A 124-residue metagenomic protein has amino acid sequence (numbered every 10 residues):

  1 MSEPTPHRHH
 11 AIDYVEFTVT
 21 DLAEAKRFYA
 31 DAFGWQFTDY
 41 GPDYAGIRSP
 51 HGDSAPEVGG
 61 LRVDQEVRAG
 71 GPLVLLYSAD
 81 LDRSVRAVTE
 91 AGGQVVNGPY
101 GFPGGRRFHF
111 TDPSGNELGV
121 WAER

Functional and structural regions predicted by a protein language model:
M1-K26, S54-A55, P72-V74, R124: N-terminal beta-strand motif that seeds the catalytic metal site of vicinal oxygen chelate
S2-H9, F17, V85-R86, E90-R124: Vicinal oxygen chelate
I12-T20, D64-T89, R106-T111: Vicinal oxygen chelate
D13, D43, E57, P72 (+2 more regions): Residue-level marker for the onset of beta-strands and adjacent loop->beta junctions in well-ordered domains
Y29: Catalytic core of tubulin tyrosine ligase-like
G34-Y40, Q94-P99: Short secondary-structure junctions
W35-G70, E117-A122: Conserved short beta-strand elements that form part of the metal-binding/catalytic scaffold of enzyme active sites
